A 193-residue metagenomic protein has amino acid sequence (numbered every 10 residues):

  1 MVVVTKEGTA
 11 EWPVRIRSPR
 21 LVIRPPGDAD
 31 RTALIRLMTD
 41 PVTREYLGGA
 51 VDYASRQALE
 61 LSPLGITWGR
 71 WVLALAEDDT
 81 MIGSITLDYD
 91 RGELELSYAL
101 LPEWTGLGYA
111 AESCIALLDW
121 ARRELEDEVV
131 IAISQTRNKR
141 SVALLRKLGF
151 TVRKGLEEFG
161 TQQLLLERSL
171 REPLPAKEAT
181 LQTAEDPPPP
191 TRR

Functional and structural regions predicted by a protein language model:
M1-E103, I115-W120, E124-Q135, L148-R193: GNAT-family acyltransferases
Y109-A111: Glycine-rich acyl-CoA binding loop
L145: Conserved active-site tyrosine of GNAT-family acetyltransferases
